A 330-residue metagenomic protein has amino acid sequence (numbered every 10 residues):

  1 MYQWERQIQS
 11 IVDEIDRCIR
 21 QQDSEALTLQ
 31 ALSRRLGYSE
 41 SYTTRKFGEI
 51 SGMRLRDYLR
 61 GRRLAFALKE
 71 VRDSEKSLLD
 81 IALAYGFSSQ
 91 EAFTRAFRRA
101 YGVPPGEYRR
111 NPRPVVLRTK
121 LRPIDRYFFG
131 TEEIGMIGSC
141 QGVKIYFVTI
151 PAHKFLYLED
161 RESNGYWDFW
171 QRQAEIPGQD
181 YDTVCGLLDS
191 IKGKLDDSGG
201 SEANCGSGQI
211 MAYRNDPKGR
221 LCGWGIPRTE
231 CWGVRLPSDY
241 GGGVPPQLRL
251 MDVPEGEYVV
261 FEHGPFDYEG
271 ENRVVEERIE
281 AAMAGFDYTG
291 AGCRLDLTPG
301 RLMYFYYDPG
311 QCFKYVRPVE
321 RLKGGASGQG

Functional and structural regions predicted by a protein language model:
M1-R45: Glycine/alanine-rich phosphate-binding loops at beta-alpha junctions
V12-D13, R17, A26, Q30 (+2 more regions): Terminal helix-turn-helix DNA-binding modules in bacterial transcription factors
L29-L59, A82-P104: Basic/polar phosphate-binding segments, predominantly the helix-turn-helix DNA-binding elements of transcriptional
S74, A96, A100, N111: Mid-sequence acidic-hydrophobic segments that form the walls of catalytic/ligand-binding cavities or oligomerization
E91, R99-V103, V115-G330: A solvent-exposed interaction/effector surface
Y108: Winged-helix/helix-turn-helix nucleic-acid-interaction surface
